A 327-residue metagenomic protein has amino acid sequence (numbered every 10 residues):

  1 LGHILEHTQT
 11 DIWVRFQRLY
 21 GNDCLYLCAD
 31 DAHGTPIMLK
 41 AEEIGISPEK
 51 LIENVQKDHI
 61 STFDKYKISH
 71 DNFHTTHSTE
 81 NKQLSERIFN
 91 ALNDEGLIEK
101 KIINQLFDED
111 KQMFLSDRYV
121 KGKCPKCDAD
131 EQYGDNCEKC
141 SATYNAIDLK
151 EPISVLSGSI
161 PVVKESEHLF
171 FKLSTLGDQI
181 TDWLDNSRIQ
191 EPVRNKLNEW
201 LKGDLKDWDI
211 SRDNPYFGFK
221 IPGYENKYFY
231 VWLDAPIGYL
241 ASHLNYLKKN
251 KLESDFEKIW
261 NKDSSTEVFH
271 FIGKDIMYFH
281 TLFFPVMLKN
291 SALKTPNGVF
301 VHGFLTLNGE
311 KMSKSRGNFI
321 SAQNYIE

Functional and structural regions predicted by a protein language model:
L1-C28, T75, E80-L84, C127 (+1 more regions): Structured secondary-structure scaffolds
L1-T181: N-terminal, positively charged nucleic-acid-binding surface of large information/translation enzymes
